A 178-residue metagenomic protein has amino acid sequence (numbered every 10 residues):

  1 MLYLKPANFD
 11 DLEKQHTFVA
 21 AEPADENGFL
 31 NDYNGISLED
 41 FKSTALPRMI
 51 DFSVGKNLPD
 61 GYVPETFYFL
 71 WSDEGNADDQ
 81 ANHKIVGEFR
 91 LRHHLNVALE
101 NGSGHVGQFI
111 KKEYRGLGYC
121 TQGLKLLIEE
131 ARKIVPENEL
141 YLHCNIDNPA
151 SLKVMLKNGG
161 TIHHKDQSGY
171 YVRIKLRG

Functional and structural regions predicted by a protein language model:
M1-H105, K165-G178: GNAT-family acyltransferases
P6, I110, I146: Conserved residues at beta->alpha junctions
E13, T17-A20, E129, K133 (+1 more regions): Replace "anionic and nucleotidyl ligands
G107-I110, G116-A131, L152-K157: Conserved acetyl-CoA-binding loop-helix of GNAT-fold acetyltransferases
R115, L142-L152: Conserved beta-strand-loop-alpha-helix junction that forms the acyl-donor binding cleft
K133-H143: Conserved GNAT acetyl-CoA-binding A-motif
L156-D166: Conserved acetyl-CoA-binding loop of GNAT-fold acetyltransferases
